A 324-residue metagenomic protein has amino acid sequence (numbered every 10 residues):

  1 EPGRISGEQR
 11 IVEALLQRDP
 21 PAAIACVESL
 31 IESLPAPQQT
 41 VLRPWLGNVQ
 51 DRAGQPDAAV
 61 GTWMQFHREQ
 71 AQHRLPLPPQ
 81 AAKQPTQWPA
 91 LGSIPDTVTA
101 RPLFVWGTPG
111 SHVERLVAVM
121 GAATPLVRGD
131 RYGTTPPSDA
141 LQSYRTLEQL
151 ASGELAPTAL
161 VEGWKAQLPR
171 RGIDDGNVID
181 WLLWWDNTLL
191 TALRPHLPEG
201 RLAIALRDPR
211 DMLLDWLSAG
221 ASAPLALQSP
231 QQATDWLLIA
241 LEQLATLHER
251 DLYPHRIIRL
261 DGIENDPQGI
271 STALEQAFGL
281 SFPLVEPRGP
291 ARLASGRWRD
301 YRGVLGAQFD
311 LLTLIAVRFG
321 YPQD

Functional and structural regions predicted by a protein language model:
E1-R170: Alpha-helical solenoid repeat scaffolds of the TPR/TPR-like class and their adjacent stem/linker regions that mediate
E8, R18-P35, T40-I94, G220-A226 (+3 more regions): PAPS-dependent sulfotransferases, especially Golgi type II membrane carbohydrate sulfotransferases
Q17, G129-D130, P137-P157, P169-V285 (+1 more regions): PAPS-dependent sulfotransferase catalytic domain
E28, Q39, P85, P157-K165 (+5 more regions): Generic detector of well-ordered alpha-helical segments enriched in charged/polar residues, highlighting helical
W45, W63, W88, W106 (+6 more regions): A residue-identity detector for tryptophan
